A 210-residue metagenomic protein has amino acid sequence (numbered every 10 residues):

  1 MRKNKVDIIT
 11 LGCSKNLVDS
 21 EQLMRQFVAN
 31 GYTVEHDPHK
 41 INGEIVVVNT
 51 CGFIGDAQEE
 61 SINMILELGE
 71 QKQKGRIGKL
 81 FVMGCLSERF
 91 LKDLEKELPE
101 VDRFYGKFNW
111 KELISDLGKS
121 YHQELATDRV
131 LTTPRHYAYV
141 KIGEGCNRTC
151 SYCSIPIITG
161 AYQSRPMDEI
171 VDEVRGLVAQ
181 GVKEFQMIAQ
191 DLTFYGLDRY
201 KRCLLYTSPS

Functional and structural regions predicted by a protein language model:
M1-Y195: Proteins enriched for Cys/Gly/acidic motifs involved in redox and nucleic-acid/cofactor modification
I62-M64, R202-L205: Charged helix-capping and loop-helix junction motifs
L197-R199: Hydrophobic, glycine- and aromatic-enriched re-entrant/interface helices and adjoining loop segments
Y206-S210: Conserved small/polar residues in nucleotide/adenosyl-binding loops
